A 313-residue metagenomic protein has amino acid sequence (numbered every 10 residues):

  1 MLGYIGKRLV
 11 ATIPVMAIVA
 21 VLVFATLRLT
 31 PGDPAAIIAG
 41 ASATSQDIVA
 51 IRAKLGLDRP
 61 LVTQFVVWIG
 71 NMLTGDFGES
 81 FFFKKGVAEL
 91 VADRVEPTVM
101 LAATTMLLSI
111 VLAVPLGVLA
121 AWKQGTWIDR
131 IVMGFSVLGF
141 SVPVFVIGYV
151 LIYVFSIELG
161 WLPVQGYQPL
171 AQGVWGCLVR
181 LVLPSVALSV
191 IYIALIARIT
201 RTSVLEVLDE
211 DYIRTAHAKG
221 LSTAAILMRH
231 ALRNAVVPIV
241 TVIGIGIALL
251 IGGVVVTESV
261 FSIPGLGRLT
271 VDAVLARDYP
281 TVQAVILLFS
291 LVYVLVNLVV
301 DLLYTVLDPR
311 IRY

Functional and structural regions predicted by a protein language model:
L2-Y4, E89-I128, V144, I157 (+2 more regions): Alpha-helical transmembrane segments of integral membrane proteins, especially multi-pass inner/plasma-membrane
G6-V15: N-terminal signal-anchor/signal peptide hydrophobic helix marking the start of the first transmembrane segment
L9, I51, L61-F77, V87 (+6 more regions): Hydrophobic alpha-helical segments of integral membrane proteins, encompassing both true transmembrane helices
V15-V66, K85, L159-R180: Hydrophobic alpha-helical transmembrane segments of membrane transport/permease proteins and related membrane-embedded
A17-L22, A103-L107, V150-L151, L287: Hydrophobic alpha-helical transmembrane segments of multi-pass integral membrane proteins
L22-L29, R59, G70, G134-Q165 (+1 more regions): Membrane-water interface segments at the C-terminal ends of transmembrane alpha-helices in multi-pass inner-membrane
D58-V114: An internal, D/E-rich "acidic patch" concept
